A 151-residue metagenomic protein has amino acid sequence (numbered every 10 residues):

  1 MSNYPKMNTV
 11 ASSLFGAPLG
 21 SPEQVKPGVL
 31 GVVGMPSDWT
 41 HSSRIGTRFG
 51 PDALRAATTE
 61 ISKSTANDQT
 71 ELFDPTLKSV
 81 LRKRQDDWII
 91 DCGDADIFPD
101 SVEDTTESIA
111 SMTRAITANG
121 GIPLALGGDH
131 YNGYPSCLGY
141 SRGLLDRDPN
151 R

Functional and structural regions predicted by a protein language model:
S2-N150: Metal-dependent C-N hydrolase catalytic cores
